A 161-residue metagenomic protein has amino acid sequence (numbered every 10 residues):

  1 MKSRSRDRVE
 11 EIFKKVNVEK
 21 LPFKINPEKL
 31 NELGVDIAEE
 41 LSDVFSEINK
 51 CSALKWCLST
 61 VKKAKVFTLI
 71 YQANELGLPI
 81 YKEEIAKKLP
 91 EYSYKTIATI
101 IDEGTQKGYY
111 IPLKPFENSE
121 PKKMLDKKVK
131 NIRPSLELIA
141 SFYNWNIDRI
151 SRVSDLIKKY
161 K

Functional and structural regions predicted by a protein language model:
M1-D36: General nucleic-acid-binding
A38-L69: Short alpha-helical segments that sit at the start of domains
I70-N74: Short helix-to-turn junction characteristic of helix-turn-helix DNA-binding domains, especially the helix
L76-K88: Short acidic, hydrophobic short linear motifs in intrinsically disordered regions
E91-Q106: Short amphipathic alpha-helical interaction segments
T105-S119: A short, conserved structural fragment
E117-P134: Minor-groove-contacting beta-hairpin "wing" of winged helix-turn-helix DNA-binding domains
L136-K161: Short, amphipathic alpha-helical interaction segments positioned at domain boundaries
